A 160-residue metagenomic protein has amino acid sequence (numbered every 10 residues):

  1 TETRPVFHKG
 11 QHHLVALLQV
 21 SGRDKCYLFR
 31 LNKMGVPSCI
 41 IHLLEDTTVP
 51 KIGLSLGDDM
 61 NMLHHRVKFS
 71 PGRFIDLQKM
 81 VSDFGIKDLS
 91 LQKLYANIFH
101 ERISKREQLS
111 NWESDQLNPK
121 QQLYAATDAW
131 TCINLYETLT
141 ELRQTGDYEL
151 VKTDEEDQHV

Functional and structural regions predicted by a protein language model:
T3-E141: Conserved DEDDh/DEDDy metal-dependent 3′-5′ exonuclease domain
I133-V160: Acidic two-metal-ion nuclease catalytic site recognized across multiple nuclease folds, prominently DnaQ/RNase D-T
